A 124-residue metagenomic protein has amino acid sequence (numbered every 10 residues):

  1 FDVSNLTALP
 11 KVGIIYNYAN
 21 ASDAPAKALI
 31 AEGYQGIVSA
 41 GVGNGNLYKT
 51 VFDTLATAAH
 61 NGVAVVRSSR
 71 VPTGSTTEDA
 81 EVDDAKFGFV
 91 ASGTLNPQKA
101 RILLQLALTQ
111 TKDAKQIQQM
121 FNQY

Functional and structural regions predicted by a protein language model:
F1-G45, Q123-Y124: Accessory alpha-helical/coil subdomains and C-terminal extensions that flank or cap enzyme catalytic cores
G41-Y124: C-terminal non-catalytic interaction/assembly regions of soluble proteins
